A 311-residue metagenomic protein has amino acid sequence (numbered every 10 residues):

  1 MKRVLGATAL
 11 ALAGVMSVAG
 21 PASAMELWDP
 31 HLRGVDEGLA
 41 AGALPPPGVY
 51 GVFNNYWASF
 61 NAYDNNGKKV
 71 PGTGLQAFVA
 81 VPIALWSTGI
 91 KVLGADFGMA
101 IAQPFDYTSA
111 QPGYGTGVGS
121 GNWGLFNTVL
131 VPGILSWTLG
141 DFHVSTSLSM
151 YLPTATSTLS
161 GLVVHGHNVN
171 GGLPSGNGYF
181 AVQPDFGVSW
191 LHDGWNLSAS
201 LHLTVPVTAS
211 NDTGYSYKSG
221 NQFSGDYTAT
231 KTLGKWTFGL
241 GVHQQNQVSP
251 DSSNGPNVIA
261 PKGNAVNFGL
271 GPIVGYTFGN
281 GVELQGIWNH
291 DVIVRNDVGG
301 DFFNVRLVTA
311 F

Functional and structural regions predicted by a protein language model:
M1-P30: Cleavable N-terminal export/targeting peptides
M25-E26, A40-G48, T88-G98, W137-V144 (+4 more regions): Short loop/turn motifs that connect adjacent beta-strands in outer-membrane beta-barrel proteins
E26-P30, W57-V79, G113-W123: Surface-exposed strand-loop-strand hairpins of Gram-negative outer-membrane beta-barrel proteins
L27, H31, V35, Y56 (+1 more regions): Outer membrane beta-barrel transmembrane domains
A41, F53, V81-T88, L130-L135 (+7 more regions): Residues on the lipid-exposed face of transmembrane beta-strands in outer-membrane beta-barrel proteins
V49-F53, A95-I101, V144-M150, V182 (+6 more regions): Transmembrane beta-strands of outer-membrane beta-barrel proteins
G74-P82, G119-V129, F142, G176-V182 (+4 more regions): Residues that define the transmembrane beta-barrel architecture of outer-membrane proteins
S145-S149, T154-P256: Detector for outer-membrane/organellar transmembrane beta-barrel domains, recognizing the amphipathic beta-strand
